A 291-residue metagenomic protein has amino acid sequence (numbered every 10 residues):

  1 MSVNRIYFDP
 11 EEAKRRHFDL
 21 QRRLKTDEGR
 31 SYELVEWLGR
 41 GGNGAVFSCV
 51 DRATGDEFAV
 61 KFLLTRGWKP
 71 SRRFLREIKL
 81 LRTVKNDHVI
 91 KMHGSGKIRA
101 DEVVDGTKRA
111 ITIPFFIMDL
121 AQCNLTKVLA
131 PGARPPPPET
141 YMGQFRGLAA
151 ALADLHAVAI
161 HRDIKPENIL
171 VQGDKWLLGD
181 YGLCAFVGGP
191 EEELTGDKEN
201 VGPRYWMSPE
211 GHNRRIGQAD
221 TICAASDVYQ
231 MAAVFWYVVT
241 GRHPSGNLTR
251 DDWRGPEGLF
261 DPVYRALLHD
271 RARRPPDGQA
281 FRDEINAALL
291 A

Functional and structural regions predicted by a protein language model:
M1-D27: Juxta-kinase regulatory segment immediately upstream of eukaryotic protein kinase catalytic domains
V35-G41, V46: Protein kinase glycine-rich loop
W68-T83: AlphaC helix of the eukaryotic protein kinase fold
K91-T112: Short beta-strand micro-motifs within the conserved protein kinase catalytic domain, predominantly in the N-lobe
T107-N124: Conserved short submotifs of the Hanks-type protein kinase catalytic core that shape the nucleotide-binding pocket
Q144-F145: Activation segment signature within eukaryotic-like protein kinase domains
A150-A159: Protein kinase catalytic-loop region centered on the HRD/HxD motif
T195-R214: Conserved activation segment of eukaryotic-like protein kinases, specifically the C-terminal portion of the activation
